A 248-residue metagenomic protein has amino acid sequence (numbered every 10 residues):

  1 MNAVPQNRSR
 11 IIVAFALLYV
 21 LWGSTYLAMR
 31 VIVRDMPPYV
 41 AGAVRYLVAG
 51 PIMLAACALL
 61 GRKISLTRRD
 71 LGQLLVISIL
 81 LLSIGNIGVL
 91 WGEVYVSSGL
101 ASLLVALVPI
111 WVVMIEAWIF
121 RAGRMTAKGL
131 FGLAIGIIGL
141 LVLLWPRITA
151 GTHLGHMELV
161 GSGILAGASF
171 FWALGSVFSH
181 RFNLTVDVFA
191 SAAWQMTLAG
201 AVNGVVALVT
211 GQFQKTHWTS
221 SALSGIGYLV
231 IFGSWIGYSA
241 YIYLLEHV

Functional and structural regions predicted by a protein language model:
M1-A43, A49, W91, G151-L184 (+2 more regions): Glycine-/small-residue-enriched transmembrane alpha-helix faces in small-molecule transporters and effluxers
V13, T25, L47-I52, L104-I119 (+4 more regions): Alpha-helical transmembrane segments of compact multi-pass small-molecule transporters, enriched in specific families
L21, T25-Y26, L54-V105, L141-V142 (+1 more regions): Specific transmembrane alpha-helical segments of multi-pass solute transporters/efflux pumps, especially DMT/EamA
D35, Y95, A122-R124, T185 (+1 more regions): Helix-loop interface residues and adjacent transmembrane-helix termini in multi-pass membrane transporters, primarily
V44-R45, I77, L104-L107, K128-F131 (+2 more regions): Hydrophobic core positions of alpha-helical segments in small-molecule transporters and transporter systems
M53, L75, L107, A127-R147 (+1 more regions): Hydrophobic transmembrane alpha-helices of multi-pass small-molecule transport proteins
A55-I64, P109-A134: C-terminal transmembrane-helix exit sites in multi-pass transporters
R69-I77, R124-I137, V186-Q195: Cytoplasmic-side transmembrane-helix entry/capping segments in multi-pass membrane proteins
